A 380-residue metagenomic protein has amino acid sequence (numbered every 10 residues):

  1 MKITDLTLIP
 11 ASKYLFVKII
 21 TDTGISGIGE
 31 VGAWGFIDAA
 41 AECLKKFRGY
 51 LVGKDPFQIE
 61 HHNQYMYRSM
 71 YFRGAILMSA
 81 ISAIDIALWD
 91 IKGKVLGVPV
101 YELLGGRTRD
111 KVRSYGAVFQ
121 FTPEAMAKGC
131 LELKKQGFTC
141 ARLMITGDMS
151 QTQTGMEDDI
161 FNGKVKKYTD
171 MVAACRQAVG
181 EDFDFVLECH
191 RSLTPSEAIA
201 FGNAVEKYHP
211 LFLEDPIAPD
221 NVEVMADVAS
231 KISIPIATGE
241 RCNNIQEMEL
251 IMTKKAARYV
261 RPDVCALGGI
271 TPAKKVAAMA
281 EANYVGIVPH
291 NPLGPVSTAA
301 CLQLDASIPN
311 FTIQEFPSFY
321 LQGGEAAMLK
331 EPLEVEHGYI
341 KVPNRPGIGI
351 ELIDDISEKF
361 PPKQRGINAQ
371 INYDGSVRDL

Functional and structural regions predicted by a protein language model:
M1-I28, G32, F319-A326, I367 (+1 more regions): Structured beta-strand/loop patches that form or line metal/cofactor-binding pockets in enzymes
M1-P10, F16, G93-K94, V98-D110 (+1 more regions): N-terminal amphipathic alpha-helix/helix-capping segment at the start of soluble metabolic enzymes
I3, G24, F47, I84 (+8 more regions): Conserved, mostly hydrophobic/aromatic
I20-L96: Metal- or metallocofactor-binding catalytic centers and their adjacent structured scaffolds across diverse enzyme
E42-G49, H61, N203, H209-F212 (+2 more regions): Shared catalytic-loop signature of beta/alpha-barrel
P99, R113, D184, P235 (+1 more regions): Proline-centered loop/turn at the N-terminus of a beta-strand
K111-K231: Metal-dependent enolase-superfamily TIM-barrel catalytic cores that perform enediolate-based chemistry
I348-L380: Extended hydrophobic packing segments that form well-structured cores
